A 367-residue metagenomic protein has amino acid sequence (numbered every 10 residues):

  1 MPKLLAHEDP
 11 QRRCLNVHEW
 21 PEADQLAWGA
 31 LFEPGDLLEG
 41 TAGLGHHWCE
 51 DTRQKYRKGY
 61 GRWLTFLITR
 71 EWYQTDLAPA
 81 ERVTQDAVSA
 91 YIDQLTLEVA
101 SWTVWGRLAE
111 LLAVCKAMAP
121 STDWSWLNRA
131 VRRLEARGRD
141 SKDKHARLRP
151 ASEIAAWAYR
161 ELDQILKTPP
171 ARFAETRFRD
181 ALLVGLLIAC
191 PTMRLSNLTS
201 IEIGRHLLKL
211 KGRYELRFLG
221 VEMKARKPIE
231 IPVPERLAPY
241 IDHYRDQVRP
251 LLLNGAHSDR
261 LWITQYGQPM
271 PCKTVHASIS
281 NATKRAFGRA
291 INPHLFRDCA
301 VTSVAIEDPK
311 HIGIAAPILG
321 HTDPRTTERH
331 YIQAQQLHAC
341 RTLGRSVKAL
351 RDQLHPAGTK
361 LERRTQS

Functional and structural regions predicted by a protein language model:
M1-R133, D140-K144, G313, P317 (+2 more regions): Charge-rich, intrinsically disordered N-terminal extensions that act as flexible nucleic-acid engagement or regulatory
D123-T168, K224: Flexible interdomain linker/hinge and immediately adjacent N-terminus of the catalytic tyrosine-recombinase domain
A156-S196: Basic, Lys/Arg- and aromatic-enriched nucleic-acid-binding interface segment
S196-P239: Conserved tyrosine-mediated DNA breakage-rejoining catalytic core shared by Y-recombinases
P234-A290, H294-L295: Active-site/catalytic core of tyrosine-dependent DNA strand-transfer enzymes
F296-T322: C-terminal catalytic core of tyrosine-transesterase DNA break-rejoin enzymes
L319-S346: Catalytic-site neighborhood detector that most strongly recognizes the C-terminal catalytic loop/helix of tyrosine
R345-S367: C-terminal secondary-structure termini that scaffold catalytic or DNA-interacting sites
